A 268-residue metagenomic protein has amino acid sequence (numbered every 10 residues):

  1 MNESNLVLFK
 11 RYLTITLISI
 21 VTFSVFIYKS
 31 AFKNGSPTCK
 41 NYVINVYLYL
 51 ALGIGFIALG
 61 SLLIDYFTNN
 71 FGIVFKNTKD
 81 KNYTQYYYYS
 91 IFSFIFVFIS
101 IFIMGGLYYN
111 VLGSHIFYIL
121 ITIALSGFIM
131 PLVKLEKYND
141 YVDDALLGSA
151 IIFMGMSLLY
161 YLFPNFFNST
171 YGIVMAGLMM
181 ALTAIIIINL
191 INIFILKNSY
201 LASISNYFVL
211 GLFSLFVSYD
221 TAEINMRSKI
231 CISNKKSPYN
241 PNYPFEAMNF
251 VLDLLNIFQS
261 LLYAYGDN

Functional and structural regions predicted by a protein language model:
M1-N268: A hydrophobic alpha-helical transmembrane-helix feature that marks the membrane cores and membrane-interface segments
